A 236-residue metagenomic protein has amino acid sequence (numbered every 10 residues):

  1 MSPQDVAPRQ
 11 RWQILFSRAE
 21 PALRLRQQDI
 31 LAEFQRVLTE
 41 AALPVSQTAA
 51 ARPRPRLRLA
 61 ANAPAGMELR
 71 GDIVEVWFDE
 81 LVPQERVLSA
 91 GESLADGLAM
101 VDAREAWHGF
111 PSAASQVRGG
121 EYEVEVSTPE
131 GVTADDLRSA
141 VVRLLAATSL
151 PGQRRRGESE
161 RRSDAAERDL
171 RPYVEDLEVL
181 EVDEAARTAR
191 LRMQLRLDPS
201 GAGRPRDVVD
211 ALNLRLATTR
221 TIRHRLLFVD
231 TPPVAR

Functional and structural regions predicted by a protein language model:
M1-A22, R26-D29: Hydrophobic, proline/glycine-rich low-complexity stretches
V6-R9, R143-R236: Core RNA-modification/binding signature centered on pseudouridine synthases
F16-R18, V76-V82, V124-E130, M193-P199: Short beta-strand-to-loop capping motifs
R18-Q47: N-terminal ordered "arm"
L23-D29, L81, E85-R86, G131-D135 (+1 more regions): Ordered, soluble secondary-structure elements with a strong preference for glycine-centered loop motifs and nearby
S46-F78: Short, charge-patterned binding micro-sites
R70-E125: Ordered, amphipathic secondary-structure segments that act as subunit-interaction surfaces in large macromolecular
Q84-D96, A134-T148, D207-V209: Short amphipathic alpha-helices in soluble, non-transmembrane regions that often serve as interface/regulatory elements
